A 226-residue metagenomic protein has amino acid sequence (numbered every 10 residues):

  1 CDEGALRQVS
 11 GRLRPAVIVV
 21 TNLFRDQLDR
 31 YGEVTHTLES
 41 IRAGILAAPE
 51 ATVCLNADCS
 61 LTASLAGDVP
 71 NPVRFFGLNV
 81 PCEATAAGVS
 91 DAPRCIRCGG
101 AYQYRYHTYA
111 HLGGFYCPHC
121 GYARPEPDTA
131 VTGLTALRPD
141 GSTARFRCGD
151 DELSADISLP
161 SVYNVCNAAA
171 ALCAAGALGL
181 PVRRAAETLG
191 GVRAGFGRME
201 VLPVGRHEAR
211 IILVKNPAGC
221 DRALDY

Functional and structural regions predicted by a protein language model:
E3-A110: Flexible active-site lid/hinge loop adjacent to a nucleotide/diphosphate and Mg2+-phosphate binding pocket
L13-N22, L112-E126, L159-G190: A conserved, hydrophobic alpha-helical segment in the catalytic core of large ATP/adenylate-utilizing enzymes
G32, C148-E152, R206: Residue-level detection of beta-strand-connecting loop/turn positions
L78-G141, R145, S158: Cys/His-rich short segments
P139, A174-R210, V214: Gly/charged, well-structured mid-domain segments that form the phosphate/adenylate-handling core of ATP-dependent
G141, G149-E152, D156-Y163, A169: Extended interfacial segments that mediate partner engagement and assembly in macromolecular machines
N216-G219: Conserved mixed alpha/beta catalytic, RNA-binding, or beta-rich assembly cores of soluble enzyme, regulatory
